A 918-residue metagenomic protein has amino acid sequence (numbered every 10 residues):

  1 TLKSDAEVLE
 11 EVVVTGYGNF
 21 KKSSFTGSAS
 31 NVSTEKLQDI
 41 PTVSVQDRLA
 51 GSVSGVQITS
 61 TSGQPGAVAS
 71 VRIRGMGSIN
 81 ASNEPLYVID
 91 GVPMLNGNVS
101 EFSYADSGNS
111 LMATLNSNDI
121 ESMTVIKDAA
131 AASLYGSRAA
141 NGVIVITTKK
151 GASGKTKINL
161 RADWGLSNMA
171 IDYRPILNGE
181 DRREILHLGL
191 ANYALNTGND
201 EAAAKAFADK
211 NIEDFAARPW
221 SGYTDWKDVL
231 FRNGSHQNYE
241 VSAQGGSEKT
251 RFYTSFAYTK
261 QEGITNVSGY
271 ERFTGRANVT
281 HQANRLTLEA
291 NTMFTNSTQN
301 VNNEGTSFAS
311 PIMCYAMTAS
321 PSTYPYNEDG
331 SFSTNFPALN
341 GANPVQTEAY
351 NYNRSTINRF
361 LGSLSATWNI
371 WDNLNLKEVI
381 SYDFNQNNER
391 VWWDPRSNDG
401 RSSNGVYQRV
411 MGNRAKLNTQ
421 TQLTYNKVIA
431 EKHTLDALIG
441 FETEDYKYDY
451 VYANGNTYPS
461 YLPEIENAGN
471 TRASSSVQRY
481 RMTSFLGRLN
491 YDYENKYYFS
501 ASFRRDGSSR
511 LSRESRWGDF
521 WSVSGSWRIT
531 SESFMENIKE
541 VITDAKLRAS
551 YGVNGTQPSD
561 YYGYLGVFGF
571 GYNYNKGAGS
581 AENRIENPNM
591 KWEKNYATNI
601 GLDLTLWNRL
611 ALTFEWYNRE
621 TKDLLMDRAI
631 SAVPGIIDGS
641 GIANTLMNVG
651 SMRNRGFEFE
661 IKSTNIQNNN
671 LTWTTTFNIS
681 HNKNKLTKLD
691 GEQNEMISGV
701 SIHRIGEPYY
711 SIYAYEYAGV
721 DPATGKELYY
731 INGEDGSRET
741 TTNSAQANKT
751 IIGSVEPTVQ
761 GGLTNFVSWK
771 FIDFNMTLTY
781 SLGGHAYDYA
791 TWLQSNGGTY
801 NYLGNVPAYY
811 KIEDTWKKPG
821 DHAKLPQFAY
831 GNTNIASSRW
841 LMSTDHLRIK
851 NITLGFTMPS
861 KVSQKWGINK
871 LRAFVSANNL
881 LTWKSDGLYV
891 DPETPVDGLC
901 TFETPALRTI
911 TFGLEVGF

Functional and structural regions predicted by a protein language model:
T1-R276, T287-E289, M293, L361-G362 (+7 more regions): Short, small/polar-rich motifs associated with maturation and membrane association, primarily at protein termini
Q57-T61, S133, T530-I538, V862-Q864: Active-site phosphate-binding and catalytic loops of NTP-dependent enzymes
N83-E84, I89, S153-G222, G263-Y270 (+9 more regions): Surface-exposed loop/interface segments of Gram-negative outer-membrane beta-barrel transport/assembly proteins
T148, V241-G245, G275-H281, G362-W368 (+13 more regions): Residues on the lipid-exposed face of transmembrane beta-strands in outer-membrane beta-barrel proteins
A162, F256-E262, F499-S508, N665: Transmembrane beta-strand segments that form the barrel wall of outer-membrane beta-barrel proteins
S242, T280, T674, S754-L782 (+2 more regions): Conserved C-terminal beta-signal and adjacent last beta-strands/turns of outer-membrane beta-barrel proteins
K249-F252, R285-L288, N373-L376, H433 (+6 more regions): Repeated loop/turn-to-beta-strand initiation elements of outer-membrane beta-barrel proteins
